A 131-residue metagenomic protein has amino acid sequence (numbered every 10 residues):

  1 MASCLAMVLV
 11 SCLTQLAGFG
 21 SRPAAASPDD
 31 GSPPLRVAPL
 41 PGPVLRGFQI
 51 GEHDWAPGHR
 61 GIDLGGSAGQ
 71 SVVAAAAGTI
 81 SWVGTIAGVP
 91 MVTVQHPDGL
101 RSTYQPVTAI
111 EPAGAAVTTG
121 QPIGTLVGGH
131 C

Functional and structural regions predicted by a protein language model:
S3, L9-M91, T118-T119, G129: Surface-exposed, glycine-biased beta-strand/turn segments
R46, W82, P106-A109, T125: A residue-level detector for short acidic-glycine micro-motifs
R60, V89-Y104: Short beta-strand-turn/beta-hairpin segments enriched in glycine/proline and small hydrophobics that form edge-strand
G66, H96, P106, G128: Active-site donor-binding loop signature of nucleotide-sugar glycosyltransferases
V73, P97-P122: Short histidine-centered loop motifs in beta-beta connectors
A87, I110-P112, P122, G128-C131: Short glycine/proline-centered loop/turn elements that form peptide/ligand docking sites
